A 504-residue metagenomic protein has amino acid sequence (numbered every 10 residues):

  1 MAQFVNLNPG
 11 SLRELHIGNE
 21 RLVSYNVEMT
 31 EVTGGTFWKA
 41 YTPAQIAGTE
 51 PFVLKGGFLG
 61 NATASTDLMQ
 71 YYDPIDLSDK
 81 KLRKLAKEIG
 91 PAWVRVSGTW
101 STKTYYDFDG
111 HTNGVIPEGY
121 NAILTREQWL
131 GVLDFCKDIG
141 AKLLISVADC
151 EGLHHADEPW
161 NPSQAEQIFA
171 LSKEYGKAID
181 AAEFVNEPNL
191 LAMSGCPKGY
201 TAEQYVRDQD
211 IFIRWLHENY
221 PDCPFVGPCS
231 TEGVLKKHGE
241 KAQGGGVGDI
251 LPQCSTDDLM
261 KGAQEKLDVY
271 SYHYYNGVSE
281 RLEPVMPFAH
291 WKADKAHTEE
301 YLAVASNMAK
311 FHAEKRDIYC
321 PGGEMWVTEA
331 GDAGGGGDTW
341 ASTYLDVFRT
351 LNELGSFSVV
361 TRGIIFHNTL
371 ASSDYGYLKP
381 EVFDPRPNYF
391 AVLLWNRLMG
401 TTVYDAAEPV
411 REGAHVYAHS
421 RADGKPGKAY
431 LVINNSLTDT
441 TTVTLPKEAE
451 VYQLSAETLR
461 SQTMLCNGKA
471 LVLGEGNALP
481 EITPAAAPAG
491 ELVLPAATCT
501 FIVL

Functional and structural regions predicted by a protein language model:
M1-F184, N189-K241, V247, L251-Q253 (+6 more regions): Non-catalytic accessory regions flanking glycosidase/transglycosidase catalytic cores in CAZymes
A122-L124, Y275-G335: Glycoside hydrolase catalytic-domain groove-lining segments
L267-N276: Aromatic-lined glycan-binding groove of carbohydrate-active enzymes
